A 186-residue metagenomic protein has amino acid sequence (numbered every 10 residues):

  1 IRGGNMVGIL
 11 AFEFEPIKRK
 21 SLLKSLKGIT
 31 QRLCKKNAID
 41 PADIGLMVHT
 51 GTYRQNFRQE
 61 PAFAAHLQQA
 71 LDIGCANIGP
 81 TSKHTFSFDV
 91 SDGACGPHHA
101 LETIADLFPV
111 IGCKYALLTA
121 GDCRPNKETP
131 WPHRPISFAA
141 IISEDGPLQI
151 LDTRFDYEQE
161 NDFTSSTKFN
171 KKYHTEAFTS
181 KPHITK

Functional and structural regions predicted by a protein language model:
I1-I17, G28, T103-G112, L117-P125 (+1 more regions): Cys-dependent condensing catalytic cores that perform Claisen condensation/acyl-transfer in fatty-acid/polyketide
I1-T52, Q59, A65-A76, D145-K186: Conserved "HGTGT" condensation-loop signature of ketosynthase/thiolase-family condensing enzymes that catalyze
D43-G51, G79-F88, K114-G121, L151: Beta-strand segments within the central parallel beta-sheet cores of soluble alpha/beta enzyme folds
R54-K114: Conserved catalytic cysteine-centered active-site region of acyl-thioester-dependent Claisen-condensing enzymes
Q55-F57, R124-E128: Short, well-ordered, mixed-charge alpha-helical segments that flank or form enzyme active sites
T119-C123, I142, E176-A177: Conserved, well-structured core segments that form the ligand-binding/active-site neighborhood of functional domains
W131-H133: Internal gly/pro-rich beta-alpha loop/helix module that stabilizes soluble enzyme cofactors or their anionic handles
S137-S143: Short beta-strand scaffold segments in enzyme catalytic cores
